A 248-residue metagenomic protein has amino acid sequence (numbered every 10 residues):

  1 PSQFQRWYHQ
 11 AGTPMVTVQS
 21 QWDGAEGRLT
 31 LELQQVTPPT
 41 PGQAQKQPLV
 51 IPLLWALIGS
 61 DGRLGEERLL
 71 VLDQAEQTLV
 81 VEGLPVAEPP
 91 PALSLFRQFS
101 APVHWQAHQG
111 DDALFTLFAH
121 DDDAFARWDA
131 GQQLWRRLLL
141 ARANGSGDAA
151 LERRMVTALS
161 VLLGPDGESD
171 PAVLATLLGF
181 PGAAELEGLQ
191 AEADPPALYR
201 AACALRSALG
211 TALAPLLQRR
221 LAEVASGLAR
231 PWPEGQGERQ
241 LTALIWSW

Functional and structural regions predicted by a protein language model:
P1-L29, R142-V161: Amphipathic alpha-helical substructures
F4-W7, V16-Q21, T40-A44, F115-L117 (+1 more regions): Generic recognition of flexible, low-complexity loop/linker segments
Q5, R68-V71, V103: Beta-strand-rich interaction surfaces with strong enrichment in secreted/lumenal proteins
Q10, T37, W135-R137: A very general structural signal that marks isolated residues within well-ordered alpha-helical segments
A11, Q19, A75, Q106-H108 (+1 more regions): Surface-exposed loop/turn and secondary-structure junction residues enriched for glycine/proline
T13-F96, E187, R206, G210 (+2 more regions): Beta-strand-rich binding/interaction modules
E82-W248: Long, ordered, helix-rich scaffold segments
